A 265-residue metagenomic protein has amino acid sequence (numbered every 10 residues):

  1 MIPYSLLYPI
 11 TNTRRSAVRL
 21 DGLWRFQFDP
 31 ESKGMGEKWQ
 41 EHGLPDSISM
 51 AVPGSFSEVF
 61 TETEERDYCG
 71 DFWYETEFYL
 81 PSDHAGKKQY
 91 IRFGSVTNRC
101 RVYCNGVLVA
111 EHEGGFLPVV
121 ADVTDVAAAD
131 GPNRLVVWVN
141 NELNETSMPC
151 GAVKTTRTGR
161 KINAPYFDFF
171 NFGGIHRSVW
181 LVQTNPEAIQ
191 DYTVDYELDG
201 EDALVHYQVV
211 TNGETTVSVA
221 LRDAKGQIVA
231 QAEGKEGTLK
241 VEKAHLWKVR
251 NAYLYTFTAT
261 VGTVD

Functional and structural regions predicted by a protein language model:
M1-D265: Secreted/periplasmic carbohydrate-active enzymes, especially glycoside hydrolases
